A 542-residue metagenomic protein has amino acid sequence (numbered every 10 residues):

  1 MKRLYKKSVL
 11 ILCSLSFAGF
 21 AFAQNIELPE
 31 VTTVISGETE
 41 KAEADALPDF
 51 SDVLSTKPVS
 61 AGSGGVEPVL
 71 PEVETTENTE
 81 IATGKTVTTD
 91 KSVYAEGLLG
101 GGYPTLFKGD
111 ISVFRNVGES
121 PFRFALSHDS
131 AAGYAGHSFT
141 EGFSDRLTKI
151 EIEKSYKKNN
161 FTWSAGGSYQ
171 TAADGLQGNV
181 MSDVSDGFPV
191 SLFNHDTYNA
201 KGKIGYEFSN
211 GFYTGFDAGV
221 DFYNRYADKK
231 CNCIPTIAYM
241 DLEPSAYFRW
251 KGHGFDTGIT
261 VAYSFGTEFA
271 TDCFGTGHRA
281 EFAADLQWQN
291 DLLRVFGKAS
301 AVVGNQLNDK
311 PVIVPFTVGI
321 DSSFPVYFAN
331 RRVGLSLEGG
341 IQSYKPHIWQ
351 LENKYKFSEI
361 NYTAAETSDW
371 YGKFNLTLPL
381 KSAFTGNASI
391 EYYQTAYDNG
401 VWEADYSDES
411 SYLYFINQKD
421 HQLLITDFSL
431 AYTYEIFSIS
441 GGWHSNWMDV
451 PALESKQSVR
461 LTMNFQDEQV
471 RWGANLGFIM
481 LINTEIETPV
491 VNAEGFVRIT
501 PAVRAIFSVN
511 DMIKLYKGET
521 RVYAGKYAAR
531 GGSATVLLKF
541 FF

Functional and structural regions predicted by a protein language model:
E77-E80, T88-I150, K158-F161, T171-A173: Outer-membrane beta-barrel translocator/receptor signature
K91-V93, T105-F107, G142-T148, L192-A200 (+11 more regions): Residues that define the transmembrane beta-barrel architecture of outer-membrane proteins
G97-G101, F124-S130, A165-A173, F216-N224 (+9 more regions): Transmembrane beta-barrel strands of outer-membrane/channel proteins
E119-R123, N159-S164, S209-F216, G252-I259 (+8 more regions): Repeated loop/turn-to-beta-strand initiation elements of outer-membrane beta-barrel proteins
A131-E151, G166-G215, G219-D241, A270 (+1 more regions): Flexible loop and strand-edge segments within Gram-negative outer membrane beta-barrel domains
A135-T140, D174-V184, R225-Y239, E268-G277 (+7 more regions): Outer-membrane beta-barrel translocator domains and adjoining extracellular loop/strand segments of Gram-negative
T363-A365, D369-T377, N387-Y434, S438 (+1 more regions): Outer membrane beta-barrel strand-and-loop segments of large Gram-negative receptors, especially TonB-dependent
V497, A502-R504, V509, A528-F542: Outer-membrane beta-barrel "beta-signal"
